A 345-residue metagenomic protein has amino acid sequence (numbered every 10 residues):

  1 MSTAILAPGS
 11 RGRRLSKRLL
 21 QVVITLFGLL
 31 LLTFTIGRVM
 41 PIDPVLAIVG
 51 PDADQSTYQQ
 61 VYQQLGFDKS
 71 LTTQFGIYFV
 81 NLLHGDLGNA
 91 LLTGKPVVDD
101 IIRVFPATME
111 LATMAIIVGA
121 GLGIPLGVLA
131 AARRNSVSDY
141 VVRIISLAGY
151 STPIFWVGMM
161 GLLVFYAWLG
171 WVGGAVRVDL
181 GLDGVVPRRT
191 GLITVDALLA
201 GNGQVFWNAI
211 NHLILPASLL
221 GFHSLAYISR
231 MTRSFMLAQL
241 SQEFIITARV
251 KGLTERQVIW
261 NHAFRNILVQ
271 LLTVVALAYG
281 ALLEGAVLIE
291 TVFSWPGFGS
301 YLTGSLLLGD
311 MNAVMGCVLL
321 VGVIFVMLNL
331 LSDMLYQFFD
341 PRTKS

Functional and structural regions predicted by a protein language model:
M1-R11, L46, D68-I124: An internal, D/E-rich "acidic patch" concept
I5-I36: Charged, compositionally biased N-terminal leader segments and the immediate start of the first structured element
G9-L15, L26, F105-S138, I154 (+1 more regions): Alpha-helical transmembrane segments of integral membrane proteins, especially multi-pass inner/plasma-membrane
R11, L19, V61, L71-L87 (+9 more regions): Hydrophobic alpha-helical segments of integral membrane proteins, encompassing both true transmembrane helices
V22, V104, T108, I144-S151 (+2 more regions): Residue-level signal for discrete positions within transmembrane alpha-helices of multi-pass small-molecule
L26-G76, F165-V205: Hydrophobic alpha-helical transmembrane segments of membrane transport/permease proteins and related membrane-embedded
L129-T152, V157, V164-W168: Short loop segments and helix-boundary regions at transmembrane helix junctions of multi-pass inner-membrane proteins
